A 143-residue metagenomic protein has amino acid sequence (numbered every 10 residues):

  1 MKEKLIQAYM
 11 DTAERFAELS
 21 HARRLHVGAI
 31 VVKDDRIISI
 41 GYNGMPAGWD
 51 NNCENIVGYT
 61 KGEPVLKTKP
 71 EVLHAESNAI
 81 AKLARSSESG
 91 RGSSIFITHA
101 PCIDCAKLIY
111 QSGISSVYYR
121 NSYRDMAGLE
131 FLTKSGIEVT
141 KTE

Functional and structural regions predicted by a protein language model:
M1-E143: Zinc-dependent deaminase catalytic domain
